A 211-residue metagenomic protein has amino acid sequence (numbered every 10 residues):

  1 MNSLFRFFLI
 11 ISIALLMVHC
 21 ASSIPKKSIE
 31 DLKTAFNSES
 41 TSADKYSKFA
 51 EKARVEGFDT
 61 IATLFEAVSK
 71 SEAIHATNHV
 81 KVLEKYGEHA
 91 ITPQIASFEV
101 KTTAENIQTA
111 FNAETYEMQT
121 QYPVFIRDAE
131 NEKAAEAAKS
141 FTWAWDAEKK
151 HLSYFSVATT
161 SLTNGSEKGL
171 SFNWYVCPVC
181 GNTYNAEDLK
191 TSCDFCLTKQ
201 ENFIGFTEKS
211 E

Functional and structural regions predicted by a protein language model:
M1-F8: Bacterial N-terminal signal peptides that target proteins for export
F8-V18: Bacterial N-terminal signal peptides
A21-E211: Non-heme di-metal
